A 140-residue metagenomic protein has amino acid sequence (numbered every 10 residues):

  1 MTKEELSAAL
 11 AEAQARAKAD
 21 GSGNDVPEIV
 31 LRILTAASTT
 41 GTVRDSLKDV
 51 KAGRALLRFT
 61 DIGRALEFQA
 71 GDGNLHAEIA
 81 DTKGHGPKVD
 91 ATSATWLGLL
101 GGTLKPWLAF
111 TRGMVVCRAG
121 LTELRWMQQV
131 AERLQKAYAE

Functional and structural regions predicted by a protein language model:
M1-E140: Feature captures hydrophobic
